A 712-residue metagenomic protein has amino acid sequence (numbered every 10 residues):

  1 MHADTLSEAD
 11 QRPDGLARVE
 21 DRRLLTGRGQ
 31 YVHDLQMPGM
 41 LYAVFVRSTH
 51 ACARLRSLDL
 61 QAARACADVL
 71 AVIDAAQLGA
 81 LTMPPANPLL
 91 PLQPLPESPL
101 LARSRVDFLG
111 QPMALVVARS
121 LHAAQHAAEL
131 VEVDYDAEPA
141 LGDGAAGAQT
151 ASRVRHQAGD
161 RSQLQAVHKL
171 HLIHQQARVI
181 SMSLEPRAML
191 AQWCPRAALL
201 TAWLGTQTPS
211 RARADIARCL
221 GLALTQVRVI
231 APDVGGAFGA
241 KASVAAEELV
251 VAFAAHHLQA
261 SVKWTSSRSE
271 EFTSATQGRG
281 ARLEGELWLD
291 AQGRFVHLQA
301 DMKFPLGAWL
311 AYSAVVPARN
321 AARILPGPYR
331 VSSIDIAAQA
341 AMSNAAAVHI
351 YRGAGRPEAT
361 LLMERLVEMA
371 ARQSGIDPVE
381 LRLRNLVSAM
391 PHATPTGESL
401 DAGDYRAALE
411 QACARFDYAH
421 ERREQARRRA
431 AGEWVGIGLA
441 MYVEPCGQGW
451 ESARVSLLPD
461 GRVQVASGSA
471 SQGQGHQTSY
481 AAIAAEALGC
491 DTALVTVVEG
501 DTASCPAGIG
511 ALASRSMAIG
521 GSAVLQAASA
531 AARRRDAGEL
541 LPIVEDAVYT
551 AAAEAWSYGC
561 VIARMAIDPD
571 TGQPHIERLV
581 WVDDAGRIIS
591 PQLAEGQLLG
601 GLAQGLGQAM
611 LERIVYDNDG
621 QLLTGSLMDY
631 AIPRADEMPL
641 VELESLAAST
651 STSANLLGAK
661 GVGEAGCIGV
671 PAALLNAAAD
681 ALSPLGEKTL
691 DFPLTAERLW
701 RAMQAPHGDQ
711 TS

Functional and structural regions predicted by a protein language model:
M1-R153, H257: Flexible, low-hydrophobicity surface segments
D14, E20-T26, N87-L90, P96 (+4 more regions): Glycine-rich loop/linker segments at domain edges
C66, A75-A76, G221-Q226, H256-V262 (+5 more regions): C-terminal catalytic domains of large/alpha subunits in multi-subunit enzymes
T82-N87, A127-L130, R213-D215, F238-V244 (+11 more regions): Short acidic, glycine/serine/threonine-rich loops at helix termini
A86-P88, A166-V179, W264-E271, A314 (+2 more regions): Short Pro/Gly-enriched beta-strand edge/turn motifs at strand-loop
R119, A260-L306, L525-E539: Phosphate/diphosphate-binding loops
Q163-L220, R319, G436-R462, S467 (+1 more regions): Conserved beta-alpha junction segments in alpha/beta enzyme cores
A237-Q259, K263-T265, H476-I483: Thiamine diphosphate
